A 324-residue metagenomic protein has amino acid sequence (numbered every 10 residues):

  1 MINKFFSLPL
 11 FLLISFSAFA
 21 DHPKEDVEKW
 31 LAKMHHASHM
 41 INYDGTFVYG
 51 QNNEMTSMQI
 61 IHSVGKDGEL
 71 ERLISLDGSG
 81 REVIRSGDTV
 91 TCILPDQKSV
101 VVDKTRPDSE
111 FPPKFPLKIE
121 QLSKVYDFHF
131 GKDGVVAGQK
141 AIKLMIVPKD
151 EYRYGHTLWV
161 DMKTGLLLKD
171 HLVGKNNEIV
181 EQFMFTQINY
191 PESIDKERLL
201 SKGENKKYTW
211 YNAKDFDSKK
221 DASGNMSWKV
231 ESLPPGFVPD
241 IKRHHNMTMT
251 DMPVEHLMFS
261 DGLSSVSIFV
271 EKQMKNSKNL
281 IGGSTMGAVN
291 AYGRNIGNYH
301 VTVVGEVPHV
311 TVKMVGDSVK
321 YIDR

Functional and structural regions predicted by a protein language model:
M1-S7: Bacterial N-terminal signal peptides that target proteins for export
I2, L12, F16-E69, D77-S79 (+5 more regions): N-terminal leader/targeting segments and the immediate start of mature chains
M40-D44, K66-R72, G138-M145, L166-K169 (+1 more regions): Short, hydrophobic/aromatic-rich segments at coil-to-beta transitions
M55-Q59, G78, Y152-H156, L168 (+3 more regions): Short, surface-exposed coil-to-beta transition loops
I61-P113, L172-M184, Y190: An acidic-aromatic
P107-H156: Intrinsically disordered, low-complexity linker/loop segments enriched in Gly/Pro and charged/polar residues
A137-K206: Gly/Pro-enriched, hydrophobic low-complexity segments that function as extracytoplasmic propeptides/linkers
Y208-I296, H309-V310: Short, solvent-exposed recognition patches
